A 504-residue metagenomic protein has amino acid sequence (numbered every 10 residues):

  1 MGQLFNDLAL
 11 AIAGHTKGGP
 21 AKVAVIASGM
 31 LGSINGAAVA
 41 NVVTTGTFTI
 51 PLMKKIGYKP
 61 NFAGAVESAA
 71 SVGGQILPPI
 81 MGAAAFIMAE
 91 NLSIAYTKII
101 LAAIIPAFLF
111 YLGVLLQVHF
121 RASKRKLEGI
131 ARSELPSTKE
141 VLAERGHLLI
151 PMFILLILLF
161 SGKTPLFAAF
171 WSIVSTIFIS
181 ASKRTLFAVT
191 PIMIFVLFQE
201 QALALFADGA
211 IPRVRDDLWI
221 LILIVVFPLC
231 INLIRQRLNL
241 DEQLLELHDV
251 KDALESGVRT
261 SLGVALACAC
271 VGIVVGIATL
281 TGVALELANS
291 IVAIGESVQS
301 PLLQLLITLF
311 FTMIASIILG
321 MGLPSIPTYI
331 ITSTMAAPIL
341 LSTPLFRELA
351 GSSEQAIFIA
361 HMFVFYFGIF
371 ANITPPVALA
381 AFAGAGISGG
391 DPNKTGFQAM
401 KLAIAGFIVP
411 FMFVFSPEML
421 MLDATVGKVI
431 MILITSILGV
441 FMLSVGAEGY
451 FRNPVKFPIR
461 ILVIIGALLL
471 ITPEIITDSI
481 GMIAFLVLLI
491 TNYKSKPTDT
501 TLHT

Functional and structural regions predicted by a protein language model:
M1-Q3, L205, I211-L285, L305-S325 (+2 more regions): Core transmembrane alpha-helical segments of multi-pass membrane transporters/permeases
F5-G74, A84, S93, S325-G368 (+1 more regions): Hydrophobic transmembrane alpha-helices that form the pore/transport pathway of multi-pass ion and small-solute
A11-A24, I56-F62, A143-L149, V258-A265 (+4 more regions): Membrane-interfacial loop-to-helix junctions in multi-pass transporters
P20, S28, G74-A83, F110-L115 (+7 more regions): Hydrophobic alpha-helical transmembrane segments in multi-pass membrane proteins
A27, L31, A63-A85, L101-Q117 (+3 more regions): Membrane-embedded alpha-helical segments of transport systems, primarily multispan ion/solute transporters
G29-M30, V72, A83, I87-N91 (+9 more regions): Alpha-helical transmembrane segments of multipass membrane proteins
F86-Y96, F160-K163, A202-D208, I277-E286 (+4 more regions): Transmembrane helix-loop junctions in multi-pass membrane proteins
L101-T260, A381-L468, K496-T504: Long, contiguous bundles of hydrophobic transmembrane helices that form the permeation core of multi-pass
